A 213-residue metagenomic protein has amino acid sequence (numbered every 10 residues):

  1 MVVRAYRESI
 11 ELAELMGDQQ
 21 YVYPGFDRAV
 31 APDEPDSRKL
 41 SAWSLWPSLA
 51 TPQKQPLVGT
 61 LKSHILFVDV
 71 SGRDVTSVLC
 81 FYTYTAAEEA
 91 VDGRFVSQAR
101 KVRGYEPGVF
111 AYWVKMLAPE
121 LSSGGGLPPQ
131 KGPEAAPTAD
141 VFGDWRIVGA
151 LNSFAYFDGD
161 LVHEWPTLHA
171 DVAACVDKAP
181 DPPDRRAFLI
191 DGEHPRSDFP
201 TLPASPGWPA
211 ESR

Functional and structural regions predicted by a protein language model:
M1-V58: Core segments of small alpha/beta cavity-forming domains
E11, A31-D36, V102, E106-V109 (+3 more regions): Serine/threonine-rich low-complexity intrinsically disordered regions
S48-K101: Surface-exposed, charged secondary-structure patches
F67-V70, M116-A118, G149: Surface-exposed beta-strand edges and flanking loops
Y84-G125: A short, surface-exposed beta-strand/turn
Y105, P119-R213: Low-complexity, intrinsically disordered terminal/linker segments enriched in charged and Gly/Pro repeats
